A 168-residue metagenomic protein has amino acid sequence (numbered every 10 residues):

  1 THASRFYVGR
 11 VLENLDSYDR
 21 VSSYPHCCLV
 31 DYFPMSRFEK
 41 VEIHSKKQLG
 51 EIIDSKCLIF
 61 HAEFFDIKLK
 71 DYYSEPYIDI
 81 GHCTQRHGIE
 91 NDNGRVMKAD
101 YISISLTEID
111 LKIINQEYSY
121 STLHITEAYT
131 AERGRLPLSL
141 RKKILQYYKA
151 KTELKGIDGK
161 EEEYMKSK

Functional and structural regions predicted by a protein language model:
T1-K168: Conserved acidic
